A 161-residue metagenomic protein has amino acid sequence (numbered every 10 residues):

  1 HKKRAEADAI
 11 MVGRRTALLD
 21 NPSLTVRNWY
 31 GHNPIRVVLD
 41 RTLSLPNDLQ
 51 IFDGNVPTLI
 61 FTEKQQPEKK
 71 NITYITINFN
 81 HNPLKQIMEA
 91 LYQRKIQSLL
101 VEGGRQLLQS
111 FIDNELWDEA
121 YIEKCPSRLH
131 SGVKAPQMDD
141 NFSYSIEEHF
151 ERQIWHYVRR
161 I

Functional and structural regions predicted by a protein language model:
H1-I161: Enzymes that bind and transform nitrogen-containing heteroaromatic metabolites
